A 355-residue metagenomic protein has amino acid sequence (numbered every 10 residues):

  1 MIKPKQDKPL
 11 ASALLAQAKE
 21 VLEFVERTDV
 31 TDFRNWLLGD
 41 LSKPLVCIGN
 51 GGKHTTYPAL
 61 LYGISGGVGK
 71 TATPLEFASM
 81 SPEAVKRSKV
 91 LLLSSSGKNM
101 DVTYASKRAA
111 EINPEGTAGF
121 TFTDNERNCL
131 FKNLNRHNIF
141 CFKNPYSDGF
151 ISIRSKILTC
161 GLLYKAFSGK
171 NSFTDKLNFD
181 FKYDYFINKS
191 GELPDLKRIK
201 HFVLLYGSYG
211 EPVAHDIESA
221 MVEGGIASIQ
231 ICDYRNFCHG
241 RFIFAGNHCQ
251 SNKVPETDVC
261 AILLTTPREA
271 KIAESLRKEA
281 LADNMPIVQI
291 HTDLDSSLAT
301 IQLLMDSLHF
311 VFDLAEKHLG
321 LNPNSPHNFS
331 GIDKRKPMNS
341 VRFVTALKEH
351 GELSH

Functional and structural regions predicted by a protein language model:
M1-D40, G149, I153-L162, S168 (+1 more regions): Cofactor-/ligand-binding subdomain signature composed of acidic, glycine-rich, tryptophan-containing flexible loops
I2-Q17, R136, V254, D258-A261 (+1 more regions): Phosphate-moiety recognition in structured ligand-binding domains
P9, T55, R154, L158 (+5 more regions): Conserved active-site and cofactor/substrate-binding residues in soluble primary-metabolism enzymes
L10-G39, N171-D195, N236-R241, G246: Short N-terminal or domain-adjacent regulatory/targeting segments
T31-S88, L196-N247: Anionic-ligand anchoring segments at beta-strand to alpha-helix junctions in alpha/beta enzyme folds, i.e., glycine
L38-Y183, N252-V288: Glycine-rich phosphate-binding loops that contact phosphosugars or nucleotide phosphates
A59, L158-G169, A220-E223, I301-K317: Short, hydrophobic/amphipathic alpha-helical patches that form generic packing surfaces within helical domains
S147, L163-R198, S325-H355: Internal, active-site/partner-interface "lid" segment
